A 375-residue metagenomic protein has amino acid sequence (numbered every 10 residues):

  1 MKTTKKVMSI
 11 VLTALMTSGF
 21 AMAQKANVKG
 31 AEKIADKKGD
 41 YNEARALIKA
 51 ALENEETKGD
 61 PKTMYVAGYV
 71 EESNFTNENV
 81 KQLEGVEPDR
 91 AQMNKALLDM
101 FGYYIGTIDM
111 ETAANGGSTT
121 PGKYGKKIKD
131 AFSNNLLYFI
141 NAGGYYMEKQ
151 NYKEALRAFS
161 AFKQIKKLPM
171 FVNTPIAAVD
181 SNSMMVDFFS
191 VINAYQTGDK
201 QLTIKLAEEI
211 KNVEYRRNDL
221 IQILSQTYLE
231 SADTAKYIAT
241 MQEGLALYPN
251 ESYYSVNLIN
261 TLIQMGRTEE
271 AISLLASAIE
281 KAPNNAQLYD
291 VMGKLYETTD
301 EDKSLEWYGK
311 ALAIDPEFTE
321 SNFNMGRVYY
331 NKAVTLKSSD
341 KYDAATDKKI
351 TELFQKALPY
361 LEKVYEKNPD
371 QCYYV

Functional and structural regions predicted by a protein language model:
Q24-N79, L83: Start-of-domain marker
A51, T107, F162, E209-I210 (+4 more regions): Canonical positions in the second alpha-helix
N54, M110, I165, V213 (+4 more regions): Structural marker of alpha-solenoid helical repeat scaffolds
K58-D60, P169, S183, R217 (+4 more regions): Residue-level recognition of tetratricopeptide repeat
V66, P175-I176, F189, I223 (+3 more regions): Canonical tetratricopeptide repeat
V70-Q150, R157-A158, Q164-M184, Y330-Y360: Short coil/linker segments at helix-helix boundaries
